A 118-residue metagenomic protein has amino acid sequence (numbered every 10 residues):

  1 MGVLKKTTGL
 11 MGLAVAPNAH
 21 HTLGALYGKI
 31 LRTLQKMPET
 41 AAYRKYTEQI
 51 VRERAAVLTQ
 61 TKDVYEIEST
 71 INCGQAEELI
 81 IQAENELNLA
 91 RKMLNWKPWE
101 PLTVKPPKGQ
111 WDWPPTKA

Functional and structural regions predicted by a protein language model:
M1-A118: Intrinsically disordered, low-complexity, basic-enriched segments
